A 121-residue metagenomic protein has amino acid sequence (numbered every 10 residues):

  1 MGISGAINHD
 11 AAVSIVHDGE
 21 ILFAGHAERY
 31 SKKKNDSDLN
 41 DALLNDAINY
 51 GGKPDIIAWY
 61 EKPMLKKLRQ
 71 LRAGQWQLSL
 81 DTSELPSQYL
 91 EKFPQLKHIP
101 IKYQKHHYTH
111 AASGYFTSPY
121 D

Functional and structural regions predicted by a protein language model:
M1-D121: Short acidic/glycine-rich loops and adjacent helix/strand connectors that line catalytic pockets where negatively
